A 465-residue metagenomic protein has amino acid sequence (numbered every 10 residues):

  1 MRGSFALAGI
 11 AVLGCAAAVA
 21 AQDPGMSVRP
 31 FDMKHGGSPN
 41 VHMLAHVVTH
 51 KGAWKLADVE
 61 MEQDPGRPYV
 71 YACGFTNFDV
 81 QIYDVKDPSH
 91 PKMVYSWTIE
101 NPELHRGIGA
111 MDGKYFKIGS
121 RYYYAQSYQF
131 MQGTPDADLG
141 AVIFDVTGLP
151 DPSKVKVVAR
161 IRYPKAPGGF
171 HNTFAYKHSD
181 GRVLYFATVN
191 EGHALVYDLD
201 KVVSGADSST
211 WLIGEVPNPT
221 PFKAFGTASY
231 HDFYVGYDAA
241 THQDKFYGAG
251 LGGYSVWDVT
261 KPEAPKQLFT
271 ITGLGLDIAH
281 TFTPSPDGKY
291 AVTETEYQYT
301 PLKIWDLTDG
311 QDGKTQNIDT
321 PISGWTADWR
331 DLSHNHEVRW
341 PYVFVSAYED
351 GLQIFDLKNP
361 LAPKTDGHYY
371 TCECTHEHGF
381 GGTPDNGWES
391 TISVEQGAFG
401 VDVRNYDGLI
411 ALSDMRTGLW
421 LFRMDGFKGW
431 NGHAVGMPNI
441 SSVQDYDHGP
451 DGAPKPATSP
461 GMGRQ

Functional and structural regions predicted by a protein language model:
M1-A8: Bacterial N-terminal signal peptides that target proteins for export
C15-A16: N-terminal signal peptide c-region/cleavage motif recognized by signal peptidases
A21-Q465: Feature marking well-ordered beta-strand scaffolds used for ligand recognition
